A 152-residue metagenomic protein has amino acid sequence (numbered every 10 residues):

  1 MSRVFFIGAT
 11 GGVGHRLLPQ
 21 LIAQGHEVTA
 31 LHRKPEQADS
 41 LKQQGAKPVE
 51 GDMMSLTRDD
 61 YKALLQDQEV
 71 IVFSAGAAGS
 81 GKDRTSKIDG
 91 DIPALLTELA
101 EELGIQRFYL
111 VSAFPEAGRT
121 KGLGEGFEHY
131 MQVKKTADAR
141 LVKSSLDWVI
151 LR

Functional and structural regions predicted by a protein language model:
S2-H26: N-terminal Rossmann NAD(P)H-binding glycine-rich loop of SDR-like oxidoreductase domains
R3, E69-V70, R107: Structural motif
I7-T10, E27-T29, P35, A77-A78 (+2 more regions): Conserved Rossmann-fold NAD(P)-dependent oxidoreductase catalytic core, especially the SDR/UDP-sugar
Q24, Q44, S144: Conserved dinucleotide-binding and phosphotransfer motif residues
R33-E102: NAD(P)H-binding glycine-rich loop region in Rossmannoid oxidoreductase-like domains and their noncatalytic homologs
